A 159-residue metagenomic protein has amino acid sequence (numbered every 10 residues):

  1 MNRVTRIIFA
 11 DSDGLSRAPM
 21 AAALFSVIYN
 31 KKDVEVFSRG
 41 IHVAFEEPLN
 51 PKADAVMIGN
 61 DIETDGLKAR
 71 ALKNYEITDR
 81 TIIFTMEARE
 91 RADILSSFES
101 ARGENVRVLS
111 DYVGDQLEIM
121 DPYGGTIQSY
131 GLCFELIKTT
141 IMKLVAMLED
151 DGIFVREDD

Functional and structural regions predicted by a protein language model:
M1-D79, A146-E157: Conserved active-site segments centered on acidic
R17, T85-M86: Small/polar loops that bind or transfer phosphate-bearing groups
I82, A88, A92-D159: Phosphate-binding/catalytic loops
